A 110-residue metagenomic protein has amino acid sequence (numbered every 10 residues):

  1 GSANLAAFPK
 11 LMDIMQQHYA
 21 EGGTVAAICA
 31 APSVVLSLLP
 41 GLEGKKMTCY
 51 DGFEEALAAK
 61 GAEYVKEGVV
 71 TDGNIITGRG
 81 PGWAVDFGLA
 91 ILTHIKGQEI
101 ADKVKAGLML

Functional and structural regions predicted by a protein language model:
G1-L110: Active-site-adjacent pocket-lining segments in enzyme domains
